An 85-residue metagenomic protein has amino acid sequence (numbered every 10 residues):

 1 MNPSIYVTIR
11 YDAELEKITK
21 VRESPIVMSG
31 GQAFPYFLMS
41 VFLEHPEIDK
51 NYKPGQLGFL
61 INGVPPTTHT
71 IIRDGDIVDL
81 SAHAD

Functional and structural regions predicted by a protein language model:
M1-D85: Ubiquitin-like/PB1-type beta-grasp interaction modules and other compact soluble beta-rich domains
